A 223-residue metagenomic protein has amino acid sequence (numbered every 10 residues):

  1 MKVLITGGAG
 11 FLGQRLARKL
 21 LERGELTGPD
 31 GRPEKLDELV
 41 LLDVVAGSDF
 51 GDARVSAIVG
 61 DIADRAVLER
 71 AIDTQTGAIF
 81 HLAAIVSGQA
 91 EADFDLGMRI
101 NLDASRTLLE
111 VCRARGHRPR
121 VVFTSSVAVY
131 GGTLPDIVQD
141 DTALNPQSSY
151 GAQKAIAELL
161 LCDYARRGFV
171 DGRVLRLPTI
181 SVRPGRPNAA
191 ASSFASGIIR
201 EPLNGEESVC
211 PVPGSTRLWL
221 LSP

Functional and structural regions predicted by a protein language model:
M1-L26: N-terminal Rossmann NAD(P)H-binding glycine-rich loop of SDR-like oxidoreductase domains
T6, L42, I79-A83, V121-V127 (+2 more regions): SDR active-site strand-loop-helix element
E22-L41: Short mixed-charge
V59-I100: NAD(P)H-binding glycine-rich loop region in Rossmannoid oxidoreductase-like domains and their noncatalytic homologs
A63, A92, L96-T107, L144 (+2 more regions): Glycine-rich NAD(P)-binding loop of the Rossmann-fold in SDR/ketoreductase-type enzymes
D103-Q147: Conserved Rossmann-fold NAD(P)-dependent oxidoreductase catalytic core, especially the SDR/UDP-sugar
G132-L134, Q147-R173: Active-site Tyr-X1-5-Lys
C162-R217: NAD(P)-dependent short-chain dehydrogenase/reductase
